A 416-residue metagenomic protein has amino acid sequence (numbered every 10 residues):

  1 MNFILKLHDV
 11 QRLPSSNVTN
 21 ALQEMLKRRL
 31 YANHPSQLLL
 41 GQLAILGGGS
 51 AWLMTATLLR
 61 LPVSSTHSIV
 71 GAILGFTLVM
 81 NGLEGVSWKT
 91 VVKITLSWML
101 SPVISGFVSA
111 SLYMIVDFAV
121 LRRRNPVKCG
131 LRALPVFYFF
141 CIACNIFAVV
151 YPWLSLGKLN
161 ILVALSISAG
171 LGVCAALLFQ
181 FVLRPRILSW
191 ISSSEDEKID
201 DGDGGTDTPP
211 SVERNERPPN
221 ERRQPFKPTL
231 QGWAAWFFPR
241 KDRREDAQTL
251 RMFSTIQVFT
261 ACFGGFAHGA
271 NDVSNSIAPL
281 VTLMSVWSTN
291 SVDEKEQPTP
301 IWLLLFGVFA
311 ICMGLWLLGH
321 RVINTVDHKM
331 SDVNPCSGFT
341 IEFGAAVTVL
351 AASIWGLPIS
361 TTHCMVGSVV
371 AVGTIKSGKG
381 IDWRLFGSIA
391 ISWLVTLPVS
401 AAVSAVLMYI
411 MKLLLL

Functional and structural regions predicted by a protein language model:
M1-L416: Alpha-helical transmembrane segments and immediately membrane-proximal extracytoplasmic
